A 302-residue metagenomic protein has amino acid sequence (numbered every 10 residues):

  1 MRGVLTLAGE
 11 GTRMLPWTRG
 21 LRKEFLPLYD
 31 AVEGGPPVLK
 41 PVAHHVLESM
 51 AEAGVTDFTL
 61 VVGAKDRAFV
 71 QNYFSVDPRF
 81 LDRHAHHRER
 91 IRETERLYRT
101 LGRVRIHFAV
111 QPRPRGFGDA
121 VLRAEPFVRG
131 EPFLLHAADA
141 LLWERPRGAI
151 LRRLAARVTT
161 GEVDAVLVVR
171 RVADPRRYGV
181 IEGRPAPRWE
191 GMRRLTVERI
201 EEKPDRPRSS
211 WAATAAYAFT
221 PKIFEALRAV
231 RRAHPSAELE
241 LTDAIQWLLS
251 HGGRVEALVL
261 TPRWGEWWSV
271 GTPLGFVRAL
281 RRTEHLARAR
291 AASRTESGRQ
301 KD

Functional and structural regions predicted by a protein language model:
M1-A85, E89-R90, R147-A149: N-terminal glycine-rich phosphate-binding loop and ensuing alpha1 helix
G3-L5, L60, L135, A165-V168 (+1 more regions): Structural beta-sheet core signal
T6, V61-V62, A109-P112, V169 (+1 more regions): Small/polar loops that bind or transfer phosphate-bearing groups
E10, A140, P273: Active-site metal-binding loops of divalent metal-dependent hydrolases
F25, I106-F108, A165-L167, V255-V259 (+1 more regions): Conserved beta-strand scaffold positions in the cores of enzyme catalytic domains, especially in NTP/NDP-utilizing
V42-V46, D119-R123, A244: Well-ordered alpha-helical segments embedded in enzymatic catalytic cores
F69, F80-D82, I91-P185, R228: Conserved beta-loop-beta/alpha segment of the NTase-like Rossmann-fold superfamily that binds/positions NTPs
L134, G148-L151, A155-T159, P187-E296: Catalytic-core segments of class I nucleotidyltransferases/pyrophosphorylases that form NMP-activated intermediates
